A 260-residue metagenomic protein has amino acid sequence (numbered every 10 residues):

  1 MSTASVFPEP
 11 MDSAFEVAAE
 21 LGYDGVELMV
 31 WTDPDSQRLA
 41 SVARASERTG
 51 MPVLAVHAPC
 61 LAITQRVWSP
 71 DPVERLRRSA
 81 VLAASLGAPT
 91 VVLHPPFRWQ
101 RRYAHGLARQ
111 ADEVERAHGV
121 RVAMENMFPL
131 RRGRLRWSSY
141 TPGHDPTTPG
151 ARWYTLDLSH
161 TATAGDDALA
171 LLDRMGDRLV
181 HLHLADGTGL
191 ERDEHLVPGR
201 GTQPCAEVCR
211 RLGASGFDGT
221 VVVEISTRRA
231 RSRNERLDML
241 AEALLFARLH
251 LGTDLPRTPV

Functional and structural regions predicted by a protein language model:
M1-A88, W153, A241, L245-V260: N-terminal pre-domain/capping segments
M1-T3, V26-L28, V53-A58, V91-L93 (+4 more regions): Hydrophobic faces of well-ordered beta-strands that scaffold small-molecule active sites in alpha/beta enzyme cores
A4-M11, L28-S41, L61-P72, F97-A104 (+5 more regions): Acidic-and-aromatic substrate-binding clefts and catalytic sites of carbohydrate-active enzymes
Y23, S85-A88, G119, L179 (+1 more regions): A structural motif
G25-V26, V114-T202: Acidic/histidine-rich catalytic cores of soluble enzymes
S36-G50, A80-V81, R109-D112, D166-D177 (+1 more regions): Short amphipathic alpha-helices and their capping/turn segments at secondary-structure boundaries
T49, Q65-Y154, M239, D254-T258: Active-site acidic/histidine proton-transfer and metal-coordination neighborhood in alpha/beta enzyme cores
E194-P198, T202-P256: Long hydrophobic alpha-helical segments typical of transmembrane helices together with their membrane-interfacial
